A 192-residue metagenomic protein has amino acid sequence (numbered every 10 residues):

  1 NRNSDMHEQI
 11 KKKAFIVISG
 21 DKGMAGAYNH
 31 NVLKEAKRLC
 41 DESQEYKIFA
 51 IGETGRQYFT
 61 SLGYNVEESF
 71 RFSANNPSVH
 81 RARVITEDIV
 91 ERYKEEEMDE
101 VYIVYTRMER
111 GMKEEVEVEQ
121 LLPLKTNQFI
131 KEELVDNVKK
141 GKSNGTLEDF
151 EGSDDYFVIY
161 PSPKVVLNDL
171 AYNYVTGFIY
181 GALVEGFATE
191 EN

Functional and structural regions predicted by a protein language model:
N1-N192: C-terminal beta-strand-loop-alpha-helix "lid" module of Rossmann-like NAD(P)-dependent dehydrogenases
